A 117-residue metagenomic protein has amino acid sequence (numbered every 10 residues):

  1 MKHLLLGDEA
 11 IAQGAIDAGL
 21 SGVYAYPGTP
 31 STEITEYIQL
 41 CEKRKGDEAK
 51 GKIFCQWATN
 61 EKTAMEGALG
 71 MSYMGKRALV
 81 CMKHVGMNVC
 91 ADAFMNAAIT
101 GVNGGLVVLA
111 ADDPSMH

Functional and structural regions predicted by a protein language model:
M1, A12, I16, A49 (+1 more regions): A generic structural signal for ordered alpha-helices
M1-L5, I53-F54: Short, exposed beta-strand "edge-strand" segments with a Pro/Gly-rich flavor and a Y/T-containing core
H3-S31: N-terminal signal-anchor module of multipass membrane proteins
E33-H117: Thiamine diphosphate
